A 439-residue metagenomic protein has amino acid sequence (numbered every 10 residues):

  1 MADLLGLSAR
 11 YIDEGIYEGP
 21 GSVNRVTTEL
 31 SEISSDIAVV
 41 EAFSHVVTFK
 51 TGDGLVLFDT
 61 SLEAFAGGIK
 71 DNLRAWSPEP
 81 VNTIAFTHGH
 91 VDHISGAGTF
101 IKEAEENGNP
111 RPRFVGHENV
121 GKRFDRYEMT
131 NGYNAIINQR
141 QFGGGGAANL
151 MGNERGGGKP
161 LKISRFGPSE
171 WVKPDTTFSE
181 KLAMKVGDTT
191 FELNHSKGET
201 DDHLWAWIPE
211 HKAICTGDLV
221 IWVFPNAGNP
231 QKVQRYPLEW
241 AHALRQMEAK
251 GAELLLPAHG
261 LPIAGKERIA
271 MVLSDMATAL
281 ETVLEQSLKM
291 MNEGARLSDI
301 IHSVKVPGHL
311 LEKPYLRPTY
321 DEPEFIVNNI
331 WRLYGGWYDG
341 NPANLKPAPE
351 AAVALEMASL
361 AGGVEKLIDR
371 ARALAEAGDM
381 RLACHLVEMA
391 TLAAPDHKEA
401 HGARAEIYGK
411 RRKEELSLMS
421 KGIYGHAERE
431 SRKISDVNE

Functional and structural regions predicted by a protein language model:
A2-L5, K289-E439: C-terminal regulatory/interaction regions
V23, L30, A64-V115: Active-site metal-binding motif and surrounding structural segment of the metallo-beta-lactamase
V23-S77, W205-G217: Conserved beta-strand hairpin/beta-sheet module of binuclear metal-dependent hydrolase folds, prominently
D36, F49, D59, L73 (+9 more regions): Divalent metal-coordination and catalytic microenvironments
F58-T60, P80-H90, V115-H117, S196 (+2 more regions): Active-site neighborhood of phospho(di)ester-bond hydrolases with catalytic His/Asp-centered motifs
K122-H195, E239-G251: Metallo-beta-lactamase
T190-N229, V233-R245: Active-site-proximal loop/helix segments of hydrolase catalytic cores
V223, Y236-D299, S303-G340: Divalent-metal (often Zn2+) His-rich catalytic cores of metallo-beta-lactamase-fold enzymes
